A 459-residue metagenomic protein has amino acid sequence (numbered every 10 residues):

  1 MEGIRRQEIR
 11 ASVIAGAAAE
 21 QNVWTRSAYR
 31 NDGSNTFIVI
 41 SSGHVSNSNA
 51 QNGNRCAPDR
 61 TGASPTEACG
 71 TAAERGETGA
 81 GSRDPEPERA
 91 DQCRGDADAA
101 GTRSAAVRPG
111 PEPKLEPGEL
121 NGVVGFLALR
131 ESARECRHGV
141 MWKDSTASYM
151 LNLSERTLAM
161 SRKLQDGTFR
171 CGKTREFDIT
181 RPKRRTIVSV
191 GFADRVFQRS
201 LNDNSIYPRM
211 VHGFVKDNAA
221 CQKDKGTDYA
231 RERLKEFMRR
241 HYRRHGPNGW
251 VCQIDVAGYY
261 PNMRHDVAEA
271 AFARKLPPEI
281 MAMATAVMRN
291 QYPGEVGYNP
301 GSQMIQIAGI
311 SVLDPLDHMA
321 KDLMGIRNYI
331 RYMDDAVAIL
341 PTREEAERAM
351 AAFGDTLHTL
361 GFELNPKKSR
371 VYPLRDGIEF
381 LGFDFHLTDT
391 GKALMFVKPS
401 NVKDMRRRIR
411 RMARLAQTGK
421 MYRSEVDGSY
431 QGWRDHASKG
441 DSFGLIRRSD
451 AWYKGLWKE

Functional and structural regions predicted by a protein language model:
E2-G70: C-terminal, surface-exposed recognition/capping segments
E67-L158: Non-catalytic, polymerase-adjacent accessory regions of viral genome-replication enzymes
C69-C93, A97-R103, V190-G191, R195 (+7 more regions): Right-hand nucleic-acid polymerase module
E116-E119, N202-P261: Active-site-proximal segment of RNA-dependent polymerases
K163, G167, E232-M333, V337-G354 (+1 more regions): Conserved polymerase palm-domain catalytic core
K173: Extended, charge-enriched "interface" segments that sit outside catalytic cores
R184-V215, E295-K321: Conserved pre-motif C helix in the palm subdomain of viral-like polymerases
